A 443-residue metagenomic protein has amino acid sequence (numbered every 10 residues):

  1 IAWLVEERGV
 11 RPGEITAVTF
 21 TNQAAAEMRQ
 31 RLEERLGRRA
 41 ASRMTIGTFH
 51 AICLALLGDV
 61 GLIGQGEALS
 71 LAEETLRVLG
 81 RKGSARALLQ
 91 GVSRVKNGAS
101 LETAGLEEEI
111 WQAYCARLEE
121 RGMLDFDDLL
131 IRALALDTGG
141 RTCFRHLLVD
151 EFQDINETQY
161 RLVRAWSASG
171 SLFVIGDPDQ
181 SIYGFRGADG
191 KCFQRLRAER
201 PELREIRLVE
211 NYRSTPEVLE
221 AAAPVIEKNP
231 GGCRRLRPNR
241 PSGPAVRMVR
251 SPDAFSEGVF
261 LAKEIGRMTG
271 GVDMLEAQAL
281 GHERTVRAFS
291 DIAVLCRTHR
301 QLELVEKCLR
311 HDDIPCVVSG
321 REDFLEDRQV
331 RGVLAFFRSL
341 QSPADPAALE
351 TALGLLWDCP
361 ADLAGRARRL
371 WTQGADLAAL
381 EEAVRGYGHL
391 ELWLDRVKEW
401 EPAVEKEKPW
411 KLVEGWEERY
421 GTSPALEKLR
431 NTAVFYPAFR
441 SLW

Functional and structural regions predicted by a protein language model:
I1-Q30, L148, Q153, E157-V174 (+2 more regions): Conserved motor-region signature of P-loop NTPase helicases/translocases
A2, L54, E73, S93 (+10 more regions): Amphipathic, well-packed alpha-helical segments that form the structural scaffold of globular domains
L4-C143, G170, A245, G365: A basic/glycine-biased coupling hinge at the interface between accessory DNA-binding modules
R35, I52, D59, V78-K82 (+11 more regions): Phosphate/oxyanion-binding loops and surfaces in catalytic or ligand/nucleic-acid-binding neighborhoods
Q65, T103-E108, F126, R186-D189 (+7 more regions): Generic alpha-helical segment signature
Q65-E73, A262, E350, W410-V413: An amphipathic alpha-helix signature
S100-E102, V225-R235, E405-P409: Proline-centered turn/helix-capping motifs that create local helix->coil transitions or kinks
A288, L302-R310, D327, L334-W443: Conserved helicase C-terminal RecA-like lobe
